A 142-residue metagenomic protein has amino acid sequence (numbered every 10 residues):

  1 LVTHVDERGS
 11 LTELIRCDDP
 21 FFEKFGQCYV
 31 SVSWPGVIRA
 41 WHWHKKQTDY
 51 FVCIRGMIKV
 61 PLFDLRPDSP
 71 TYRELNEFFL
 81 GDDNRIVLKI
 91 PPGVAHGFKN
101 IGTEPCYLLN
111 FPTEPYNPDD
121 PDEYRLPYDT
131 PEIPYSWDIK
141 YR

Functional and structural regions predicted by a protein language model:
L1-N84, I101-R142: Non-catalytic, conserved peripheral segments adjacent to functional cores
L88, H96-G102: Short beta-strand His + acidic residue motifs that chelate non-heme Fe in jelly-roll/DSBH and cupin folds
